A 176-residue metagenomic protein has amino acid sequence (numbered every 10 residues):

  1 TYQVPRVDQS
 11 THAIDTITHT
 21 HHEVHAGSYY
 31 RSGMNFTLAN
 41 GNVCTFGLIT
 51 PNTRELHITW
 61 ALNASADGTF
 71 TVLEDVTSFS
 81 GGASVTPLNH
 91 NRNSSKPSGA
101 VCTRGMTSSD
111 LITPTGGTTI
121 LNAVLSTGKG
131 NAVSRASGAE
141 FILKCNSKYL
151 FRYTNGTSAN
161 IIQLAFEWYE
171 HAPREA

Functional and structural regions predicted by a protein language model:
T1-R92, K96, V101-T118, N122-V124 (+1 more regions): Extended, low-complexity segments enriched in Ser/Thr/Gly and acidic residues that occur primarily in surface-exposed
V124-N146: Beta-sandwich interaction modules
A139-I162: Ser/Thr/Pro-rich, low-complexity mucin-like regions that serve as glycosylated stalks/linkers or repetitive adhesive
